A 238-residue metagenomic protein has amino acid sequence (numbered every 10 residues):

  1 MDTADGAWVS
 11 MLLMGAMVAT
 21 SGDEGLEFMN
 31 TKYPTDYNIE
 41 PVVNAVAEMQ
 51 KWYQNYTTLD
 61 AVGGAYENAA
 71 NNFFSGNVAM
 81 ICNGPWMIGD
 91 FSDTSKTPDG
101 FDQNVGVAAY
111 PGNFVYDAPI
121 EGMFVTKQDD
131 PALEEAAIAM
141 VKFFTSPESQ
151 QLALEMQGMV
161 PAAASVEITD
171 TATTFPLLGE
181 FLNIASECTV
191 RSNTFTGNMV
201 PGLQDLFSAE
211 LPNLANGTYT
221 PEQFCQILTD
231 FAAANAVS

Functional and structural regions predicted by a protein language model:
M1-P34, V78: Extracytoplasmic/periplasmic solute-binding protein
V9-L13, V42-M49, A69, M87 (+7 more regions): Stable alpha-helical elements in mature extracytoplasmic
T31-V62: Glycine-centered hinge/linker elements that transmit conformational signals in sensory and ligand-binding systems
Q54, T94-M159, A209: Extracytoplasmic/periplasmic substrate-recognition and gating elements
D60-F74: Short helix-initiation/N-cap motifs at beta->coil->alpha
Y66, N83-F91: Beta->alpha turn/N-cap motifs
S75-G84: Alpha-to-beta junction loops
Q103-A108, L154-N213, V237-S238: Long, aromatic- and glycine/proline-rich binding clefts that accommodate carbohydrate-like moieties
